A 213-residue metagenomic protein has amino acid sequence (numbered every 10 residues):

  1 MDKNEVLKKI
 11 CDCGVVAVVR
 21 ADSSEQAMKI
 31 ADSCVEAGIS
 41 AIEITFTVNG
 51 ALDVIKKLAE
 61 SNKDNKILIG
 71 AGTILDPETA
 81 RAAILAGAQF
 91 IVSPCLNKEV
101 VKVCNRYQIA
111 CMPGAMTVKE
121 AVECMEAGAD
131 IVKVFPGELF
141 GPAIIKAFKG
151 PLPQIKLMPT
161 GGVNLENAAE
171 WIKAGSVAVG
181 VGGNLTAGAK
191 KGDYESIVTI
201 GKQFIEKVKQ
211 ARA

Functional and structural regions predicted by a protein language model:
M1-A86, R106, Q154, L165-E166 (+1 more regions): Conserved N-terminal beta1-alpha1 strand-loop-helix module at the mouth
V18, E43, G70, V92 (+3 more regions): Conserved beta-strand positions in the central sheet of alpha/beta enzyme cores
R20-D22, I69-P77, S93-L96, P113-V118 (+2 more regions): Glycine-rich beta-to-alpha transition loops that act as phosphate-gripper elements at the mouths of alpha/beta enzyme
I30, D76-A86, K119-A127, V163-V179: Catalytic cores of alpha/beta
G38, G87, C95, Q108 (+6 more regions): Conserved functional loop/turn residues at catalytic and ligand-binding sites
F90, P94-L139: Histidine/lysine/aspartate-rich catalytic loop segments that bind and position anionic ligands
P94-V100, V134-G141, G175-I197: Glycine-rich phosphate-binding active-site loops on the catalytic face of alpha/beta enzymes
V100-C104, V122-A127, P142-A147, N167-A169 (+1 more regions): Short, charged, surface-exposed secondary-structure boundary motifs
